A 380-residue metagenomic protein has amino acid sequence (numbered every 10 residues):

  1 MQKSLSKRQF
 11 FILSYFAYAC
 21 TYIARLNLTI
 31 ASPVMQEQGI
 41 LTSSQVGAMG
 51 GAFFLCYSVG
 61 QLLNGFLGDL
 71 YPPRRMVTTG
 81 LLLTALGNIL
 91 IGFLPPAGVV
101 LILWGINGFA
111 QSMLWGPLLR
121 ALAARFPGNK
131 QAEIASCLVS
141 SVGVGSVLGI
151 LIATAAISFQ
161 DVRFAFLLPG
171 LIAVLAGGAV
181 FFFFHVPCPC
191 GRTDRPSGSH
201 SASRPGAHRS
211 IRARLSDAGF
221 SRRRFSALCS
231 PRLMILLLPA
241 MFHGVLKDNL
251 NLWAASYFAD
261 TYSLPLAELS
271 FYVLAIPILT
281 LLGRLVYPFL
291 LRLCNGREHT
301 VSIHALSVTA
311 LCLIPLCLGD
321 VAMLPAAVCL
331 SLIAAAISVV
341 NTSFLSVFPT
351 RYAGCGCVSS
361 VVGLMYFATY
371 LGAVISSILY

Functional and structural regions predicted by a protein language model:
L26, F54-L62, S146-V147, P277-L285 (+2 more regions): Residue-level signature of mid-helix packing/kink "hotspots" within the transmembrane helices of 12-pass Major
L28-T29, P231-R284: Extracytoplasmic gate region of multi-pass secondary transporters
V59-P95: Conserved MFS/SLC helix-loop-helix module at the cytosolic interface between two early adjacent transmembrane helices
Q61-P72, R284-G296: Helix-to-loop junctions at the C-terminal end of transmembrane segments in multipass secondary transporters
L103-V142: Cytoplasmic helix-loop-helix junction between adjacent transmembrane helices in 12-TM secondary transporters
L138-C188: Helix-loop-helix hairpin linking two adjacent transmembrane segments in secondary transporters
E298-F344: C-terminal transmembrane helical hairpin of 12-TM major facilitator-type secondary transporters
C355-Y380: A late C-terminal transmembrane helix in Major Facilitator Superfamily
